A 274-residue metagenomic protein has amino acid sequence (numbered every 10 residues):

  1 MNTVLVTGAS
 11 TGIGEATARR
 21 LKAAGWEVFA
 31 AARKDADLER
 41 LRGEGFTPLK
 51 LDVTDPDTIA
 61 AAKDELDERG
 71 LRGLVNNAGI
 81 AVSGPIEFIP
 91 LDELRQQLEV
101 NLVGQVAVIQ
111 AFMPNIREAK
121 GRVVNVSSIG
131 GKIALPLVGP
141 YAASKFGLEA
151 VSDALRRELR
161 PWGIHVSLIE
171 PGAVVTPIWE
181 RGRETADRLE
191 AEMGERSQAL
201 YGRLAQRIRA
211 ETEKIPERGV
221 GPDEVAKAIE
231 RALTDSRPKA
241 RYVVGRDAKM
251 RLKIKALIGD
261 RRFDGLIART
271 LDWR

Functional and structural regions predicted by a protein language model:
S10-T11: Conserved glycine-rich cofactor-binding loop
G43-D57: Rossmann-fold cofactor-recognition segment
N77-V82: Conserved NAD(P)H cofactor-binding loop of Rossmann-fold oxidoreductase domains
P85-I86, P90-R95: Substrate-binding pocket helix/loop in short-chain dehydrogenase/reductase
I109, S144: Active-site helix of classical SDR
S128: Residue(s) in the substrate-gating loop at a strand-loop-helix junction that position the organic substrate next
P161-I215: C-terminal beta-strand-loop-alpha-helix "lid" module of Rossmann-like NAD(P)-dependent dehydrogenases
